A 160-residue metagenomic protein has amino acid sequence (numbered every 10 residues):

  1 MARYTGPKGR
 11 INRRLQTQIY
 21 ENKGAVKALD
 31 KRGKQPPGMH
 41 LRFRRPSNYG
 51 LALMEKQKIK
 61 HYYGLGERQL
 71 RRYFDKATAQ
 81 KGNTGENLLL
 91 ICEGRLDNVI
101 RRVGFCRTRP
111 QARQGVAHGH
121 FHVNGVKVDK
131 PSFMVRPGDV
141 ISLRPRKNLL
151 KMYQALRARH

Functional and structural regions predicted by a protein language model:
M1-V103, K130-H160: Ferredoxin-like alpha/beta domains used as RNA- or RNAP-binding modules
R102, A117, V123: Short glycine/serine/threonine-biased micro-segments
V103, R107, G125-K127: Short helix-to-loop capping/linker segments positioned immediately adjacent to catalytic or ligand/cofactor-binding
C106, G115-V116, V135: Short, well-ordered loop/turn sites that connect or cap secondary structure elements
A117-H118, A158: A broadly tuned preference for mixed-charge, low-complexity surface segments
